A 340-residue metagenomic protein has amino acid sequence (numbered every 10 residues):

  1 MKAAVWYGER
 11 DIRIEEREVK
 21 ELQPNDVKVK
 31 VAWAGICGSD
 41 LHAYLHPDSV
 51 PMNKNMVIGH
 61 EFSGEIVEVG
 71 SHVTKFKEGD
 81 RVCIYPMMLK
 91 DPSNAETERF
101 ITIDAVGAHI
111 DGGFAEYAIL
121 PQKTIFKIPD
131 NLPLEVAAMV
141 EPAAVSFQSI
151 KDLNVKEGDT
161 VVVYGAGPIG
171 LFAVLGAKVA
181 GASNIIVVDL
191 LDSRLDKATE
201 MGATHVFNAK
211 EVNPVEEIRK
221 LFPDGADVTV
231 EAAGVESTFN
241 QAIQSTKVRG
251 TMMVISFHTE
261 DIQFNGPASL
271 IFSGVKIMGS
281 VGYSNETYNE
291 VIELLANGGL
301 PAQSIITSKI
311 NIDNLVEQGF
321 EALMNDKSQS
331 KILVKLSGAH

Functional and structural regions predicted by a protein language model:
Y7, V19, N53-H60, V106-I110 (+1 more regions): Short Gly/Pro-enriched turn/cap motifs at secondary-structure boundaries
K20-A34, P47-L89, P129-N131: Glycine-rich beta-strand-centered segment in the early N-terminal region that forms part of a ligand/cofactor-binding
V82, L132-E211, E216: Mid-domain Rossmann-like dinucleotide-binding core that forms the NAD(H)/NADP(H) cofactor-binding site
M88-Y164: NAD(P)H dinucleotide-binding glycine-rich loop of Rossmann-like/cofactor-binding domains, especially the beta1-alpha1
L153, M201-K276, A339-H340: Glycine-rich cofactor phosphate-binding loops and adjacent beta1-alpha1 units of small-molecule cofactor enzyme domains
N240-Q244, N285, N289-H340: C-terminal hydrophobic helical "lid"/dimerization subdomain of Rossmann-like NAD(P)H-dependent oxidoreductases
